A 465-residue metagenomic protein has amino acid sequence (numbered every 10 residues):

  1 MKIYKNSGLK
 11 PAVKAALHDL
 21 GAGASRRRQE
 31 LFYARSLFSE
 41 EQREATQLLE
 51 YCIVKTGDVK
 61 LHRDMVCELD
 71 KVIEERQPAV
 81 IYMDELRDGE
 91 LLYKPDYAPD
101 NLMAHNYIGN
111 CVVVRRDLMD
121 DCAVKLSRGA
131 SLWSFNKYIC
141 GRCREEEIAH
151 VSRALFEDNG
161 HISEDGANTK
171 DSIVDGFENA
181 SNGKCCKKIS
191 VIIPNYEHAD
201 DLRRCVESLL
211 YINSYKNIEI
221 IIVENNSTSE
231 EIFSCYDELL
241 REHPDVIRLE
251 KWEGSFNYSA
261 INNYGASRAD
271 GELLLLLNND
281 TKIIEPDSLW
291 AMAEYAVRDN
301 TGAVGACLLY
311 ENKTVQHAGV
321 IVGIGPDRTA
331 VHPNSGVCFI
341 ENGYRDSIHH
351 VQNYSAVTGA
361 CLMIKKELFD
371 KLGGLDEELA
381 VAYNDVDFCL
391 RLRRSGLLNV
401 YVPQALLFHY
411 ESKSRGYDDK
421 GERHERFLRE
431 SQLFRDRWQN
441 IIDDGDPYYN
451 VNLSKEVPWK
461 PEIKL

Functional and structural regions predicted by a protein language model:
K2-L48, S163-I189, G302, N312 (+3 more regions): C-terminal, non-catalytic tails of nucleotide-sugar-dependent glycosyltransferases
E40-Q47, W252-A269: Glycine-rich, basic loop-to-helix element that forms the pyrophosphate-binding segment of sugar-nucleotide handling
C52, L274: Short aromatic/hydrophobic "clamp" motif used to bind/position activated sugar donors
D64-L92, E145, T281-D327: Conserved donor NDP-sugar-binding/catalytic core segment of glycosyltransferases
L91-L118, N257-A260, S267, I324-E367 (+1 more regions): A recurrent flexible, glycine/aromatic-enriched loop bordering the glycosyltransferase active site that acts as
L118, R128-R153, S288-M292, S347-G373 (+1 more regions): A short, conserved alpha-helix in the catalytic core of glycosyltransferases
S190-D201, C205-S208, I212-N213, V223-N225 (+1 more regions): A conserved hydrophobic helix/loop-capping motif in glycosyltransferases and polysaccharide synthases
L210-G254: Acidic donor-binding segment of Leloir-type glycosyltransferases
